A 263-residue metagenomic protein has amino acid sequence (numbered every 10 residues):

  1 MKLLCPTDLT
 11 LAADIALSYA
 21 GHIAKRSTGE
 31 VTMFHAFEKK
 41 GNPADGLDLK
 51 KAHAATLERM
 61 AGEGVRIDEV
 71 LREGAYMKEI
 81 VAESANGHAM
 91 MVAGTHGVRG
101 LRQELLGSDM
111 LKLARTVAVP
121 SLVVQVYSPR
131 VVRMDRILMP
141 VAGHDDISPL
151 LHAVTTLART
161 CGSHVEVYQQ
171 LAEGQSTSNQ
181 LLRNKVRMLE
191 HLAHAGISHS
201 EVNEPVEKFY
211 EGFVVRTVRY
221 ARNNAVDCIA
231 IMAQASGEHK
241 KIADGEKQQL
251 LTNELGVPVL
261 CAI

Functional and structural regions predicted by a protein language model:
M1-D45, R136-N203, V226, E254 (+1 more regions): Small/aliphatic-rich secondary-structure junction motif
A13, E73, Q103, I147 (+2 more regions): A conditional alpha-helix N-cap/helix-loop micro-motif detector
I23, E79-E83, R216-Y220: CheY-like receiver
R66-E69, E201: Rossmann-fold cofactor-recognition segment
L71-G74, Q125, N203, I263: Short loop/edge segments at beta-strand edges and connector loops that shape dinucleotide/nucleotide cofactor-binding
L71-K78, F209-R216: Charged docking surfaces used in two-component/phosphorelay signaling
V81-R130, A221-I263: Gly/Ser-rich helix-loop-strand patches that form or flank binding pockets for ribonucleotide-derived cofactors
I197-E211, V215: Active-site rim loops that border cofactor/substrate pockets in soluble metabolic enzymes
